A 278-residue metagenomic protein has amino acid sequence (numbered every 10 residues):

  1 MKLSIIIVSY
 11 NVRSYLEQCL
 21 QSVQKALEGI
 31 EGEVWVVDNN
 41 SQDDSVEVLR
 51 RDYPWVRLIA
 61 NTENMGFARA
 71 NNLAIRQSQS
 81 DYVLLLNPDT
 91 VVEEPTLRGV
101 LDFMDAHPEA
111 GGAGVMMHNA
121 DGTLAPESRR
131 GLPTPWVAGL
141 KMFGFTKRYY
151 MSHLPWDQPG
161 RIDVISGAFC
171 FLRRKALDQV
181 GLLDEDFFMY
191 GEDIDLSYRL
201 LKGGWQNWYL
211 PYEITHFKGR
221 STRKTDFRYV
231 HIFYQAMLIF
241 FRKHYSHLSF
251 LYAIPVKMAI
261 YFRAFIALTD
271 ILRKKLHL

Functional and structural regions predicted by a protein language model:
V12-A26: Short, well-formed alpha-helical segments that are part of the catalytic scaffolds of diverse glycosyltransferases
S22, D38-V46, E63: A conserved acidic beta->alpha catalytic loop
A60-S78: Glycine-rich, basic loop-to-helix element that forms the pyrophosphate-binding segment of sugar-nucleotide handling
V83: Short aromatic/hydrophobic "clamp" motif used to bind/position activated sugar donors
E94-E127: Conserved donor NDP-sugar-binding/catalytic core segment of glycosyltransferases
L132-I162: Short, flexible, basic/aromatic active-site loop/helix in glycosyltransferases
D157, R161-E213: A short, conserved alpha-helix in the catalytic core of glycosyltransferases
Y198-L276: Active-site-adjacent helix/loop segment of glycosyltransferases that harbors family-specific signature motifs
